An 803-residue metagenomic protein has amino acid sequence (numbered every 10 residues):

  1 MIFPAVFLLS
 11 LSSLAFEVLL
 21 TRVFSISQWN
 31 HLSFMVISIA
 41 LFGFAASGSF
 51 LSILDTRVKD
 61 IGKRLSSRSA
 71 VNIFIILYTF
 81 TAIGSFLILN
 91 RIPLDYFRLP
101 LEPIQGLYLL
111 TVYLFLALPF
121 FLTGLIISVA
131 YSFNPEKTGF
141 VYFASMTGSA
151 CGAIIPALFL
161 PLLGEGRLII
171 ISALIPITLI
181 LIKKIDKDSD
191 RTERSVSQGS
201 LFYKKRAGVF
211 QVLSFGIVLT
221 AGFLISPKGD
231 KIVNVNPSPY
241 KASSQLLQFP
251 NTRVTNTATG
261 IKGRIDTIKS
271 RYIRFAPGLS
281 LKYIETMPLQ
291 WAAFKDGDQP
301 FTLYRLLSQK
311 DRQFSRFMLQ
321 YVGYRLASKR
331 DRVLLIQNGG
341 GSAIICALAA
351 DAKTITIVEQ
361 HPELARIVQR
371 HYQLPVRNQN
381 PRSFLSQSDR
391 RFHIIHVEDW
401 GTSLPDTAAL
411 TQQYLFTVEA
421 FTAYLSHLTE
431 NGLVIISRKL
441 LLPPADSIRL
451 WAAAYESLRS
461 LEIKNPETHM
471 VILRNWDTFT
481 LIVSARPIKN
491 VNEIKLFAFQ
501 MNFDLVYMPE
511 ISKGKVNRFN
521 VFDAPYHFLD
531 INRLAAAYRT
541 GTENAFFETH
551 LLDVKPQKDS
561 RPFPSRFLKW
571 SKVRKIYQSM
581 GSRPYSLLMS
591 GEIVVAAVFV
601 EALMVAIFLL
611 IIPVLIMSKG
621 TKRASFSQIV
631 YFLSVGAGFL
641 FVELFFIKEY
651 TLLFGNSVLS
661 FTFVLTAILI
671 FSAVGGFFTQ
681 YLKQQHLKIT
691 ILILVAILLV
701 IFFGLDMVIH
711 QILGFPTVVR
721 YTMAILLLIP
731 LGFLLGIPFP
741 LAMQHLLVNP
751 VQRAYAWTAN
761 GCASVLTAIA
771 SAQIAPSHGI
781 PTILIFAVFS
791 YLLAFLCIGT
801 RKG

Functional and structural regions predicted by a protein language model:
M1-G297, T302-L319, R325-G803: Alpha-helical transmembrane segments of multi-pass membrane proteins
